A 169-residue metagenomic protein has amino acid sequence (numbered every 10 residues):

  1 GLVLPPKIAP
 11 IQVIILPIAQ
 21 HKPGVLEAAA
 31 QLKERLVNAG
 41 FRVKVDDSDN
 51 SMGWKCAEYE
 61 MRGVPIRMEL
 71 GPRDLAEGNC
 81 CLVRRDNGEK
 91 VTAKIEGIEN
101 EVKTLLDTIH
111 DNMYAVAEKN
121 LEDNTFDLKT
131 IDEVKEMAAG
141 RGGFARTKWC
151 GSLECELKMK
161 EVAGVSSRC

Functional and structural regions predicted by a protein language model:
G1-C169: NTP/phosphate- and nucleic-acid-binding module
